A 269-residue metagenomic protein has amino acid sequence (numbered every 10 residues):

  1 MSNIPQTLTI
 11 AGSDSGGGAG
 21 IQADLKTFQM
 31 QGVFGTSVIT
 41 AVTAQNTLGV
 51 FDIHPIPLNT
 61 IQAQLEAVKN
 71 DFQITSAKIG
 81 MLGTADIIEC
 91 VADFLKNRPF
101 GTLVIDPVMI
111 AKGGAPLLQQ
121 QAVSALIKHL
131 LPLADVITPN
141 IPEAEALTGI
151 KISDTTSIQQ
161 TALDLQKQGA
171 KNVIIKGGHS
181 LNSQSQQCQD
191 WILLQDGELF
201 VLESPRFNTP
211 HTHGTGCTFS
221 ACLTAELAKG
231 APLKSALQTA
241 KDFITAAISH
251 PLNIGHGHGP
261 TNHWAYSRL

Functional and structural regions predicted by a protein language model:
S2-T9, K26-K112: Conserved N-terminal subdomain of the carbohydrate kinase-like
I10-G16, L199-H213: Short pre-catalytic strand/loop immediately N-terminal to key active-site residues, enriched for Gly-Thr
S13, I79-G80, A115, T212: Glycine- and other small-residue-rich loops at beta-strand/loop junctions that grip anionic moieties
G32-T36, E198-F200, E226-A240: Phosphate-handling active-site elements
P55, K234-L269: Charged C-terminal helix
Q120-L199: Conserved phosphate/ATP/ADP-binding segment of small-molecule kinases
E145-A146, T209-L233: Short, small-residue alpha-helix embedded
